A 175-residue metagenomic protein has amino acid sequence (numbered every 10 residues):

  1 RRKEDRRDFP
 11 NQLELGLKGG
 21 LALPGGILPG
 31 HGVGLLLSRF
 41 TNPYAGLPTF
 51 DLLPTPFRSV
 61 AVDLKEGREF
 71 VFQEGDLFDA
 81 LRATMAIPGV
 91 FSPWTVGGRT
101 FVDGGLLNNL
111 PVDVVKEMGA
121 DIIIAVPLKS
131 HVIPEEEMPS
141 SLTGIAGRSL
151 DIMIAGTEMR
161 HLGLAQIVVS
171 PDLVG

Functional and structural regions predicted by a protein language model:
R1-G175: Patatin-like phospholipase
